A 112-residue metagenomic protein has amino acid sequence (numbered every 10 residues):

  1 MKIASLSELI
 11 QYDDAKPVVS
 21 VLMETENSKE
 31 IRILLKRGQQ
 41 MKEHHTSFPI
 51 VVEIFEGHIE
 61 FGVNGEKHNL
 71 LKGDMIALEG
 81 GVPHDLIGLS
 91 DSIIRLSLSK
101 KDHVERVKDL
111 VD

Functional and structural regions predicted by a protein language model:
M1-N27, L110-D112: A short, N-terminal "cap"/entry segment at the start of jelly-roll beta-barrel domains of the cupin/DSBH fold
K29-T46: Conserved short histidine dyad/triad with adjacent acidic residue
F48-I59, N64: Glycine- and acidic-residue-biased ligand/ion/polar-headgroup-sensing regions
F55-E56, L71-K72, S90: A cytosolic small-molecule/anion-sensing beta-strand core signal
G65-G80: Short acidic-glycine-tyrosine-enriched beta hairpin
G80-H103: Ligand-binding loop in jelly-roll beta-barrel domains
